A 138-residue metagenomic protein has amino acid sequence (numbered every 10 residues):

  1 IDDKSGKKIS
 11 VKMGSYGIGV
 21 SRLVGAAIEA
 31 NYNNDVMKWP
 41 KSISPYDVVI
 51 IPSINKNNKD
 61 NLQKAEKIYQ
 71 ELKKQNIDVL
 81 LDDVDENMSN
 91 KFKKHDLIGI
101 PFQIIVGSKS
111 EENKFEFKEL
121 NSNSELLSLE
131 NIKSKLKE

Functional and structural regions predicted by a protein language model:
I1-E138: NTP/phosphate- and nucleic-acid-binding module
